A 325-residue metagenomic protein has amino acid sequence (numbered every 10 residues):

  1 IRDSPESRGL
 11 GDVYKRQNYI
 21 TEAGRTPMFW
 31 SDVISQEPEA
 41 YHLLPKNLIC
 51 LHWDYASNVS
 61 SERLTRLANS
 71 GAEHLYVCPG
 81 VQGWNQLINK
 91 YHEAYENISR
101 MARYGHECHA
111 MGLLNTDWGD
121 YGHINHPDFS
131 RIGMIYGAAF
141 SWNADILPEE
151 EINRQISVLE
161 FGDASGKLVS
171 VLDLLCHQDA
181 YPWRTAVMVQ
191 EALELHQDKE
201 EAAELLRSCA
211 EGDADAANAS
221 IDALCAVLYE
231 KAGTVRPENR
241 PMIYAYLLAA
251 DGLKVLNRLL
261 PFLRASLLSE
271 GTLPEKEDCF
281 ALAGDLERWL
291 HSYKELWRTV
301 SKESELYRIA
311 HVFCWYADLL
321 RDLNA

Functional and structural regions predicted by a protein language model:
I1-Y14: Single conserved hydrophobic/aromatic residue that forms the stacking wall/gate of nucleotide- or nucleobase-binding
D12-A325: Substrate-binding groove of N-acetylhexosamine-processing glycoside hydrolases
